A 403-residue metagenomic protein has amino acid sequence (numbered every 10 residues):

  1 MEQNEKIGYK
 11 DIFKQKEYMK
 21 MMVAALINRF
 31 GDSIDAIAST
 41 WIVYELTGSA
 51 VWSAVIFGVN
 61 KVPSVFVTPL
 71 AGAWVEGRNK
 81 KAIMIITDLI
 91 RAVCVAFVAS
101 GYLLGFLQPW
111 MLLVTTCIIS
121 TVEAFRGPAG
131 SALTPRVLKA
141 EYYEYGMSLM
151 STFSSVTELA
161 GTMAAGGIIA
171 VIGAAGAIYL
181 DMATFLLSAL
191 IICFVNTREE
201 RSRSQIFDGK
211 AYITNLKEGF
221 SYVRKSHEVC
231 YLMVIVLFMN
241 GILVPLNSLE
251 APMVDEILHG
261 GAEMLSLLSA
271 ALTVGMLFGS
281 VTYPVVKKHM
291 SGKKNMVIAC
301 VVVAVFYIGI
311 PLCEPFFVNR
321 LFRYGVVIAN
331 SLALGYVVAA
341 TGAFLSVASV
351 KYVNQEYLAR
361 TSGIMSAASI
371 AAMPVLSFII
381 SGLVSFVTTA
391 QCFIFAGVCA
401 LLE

Functional and structural regions predicted by a protein language model:
M1-E5, Y142, F194-S221: Flexible cytoplasmic inter-helical loops of multi-pass small-molecule transporters
Q3-P63, S221, K225-L272: Helix-loop boundary and gating motifs at the non-cytosolic
Y18, A50, K80, P109 (+7 more regions): Membrane-helix interface/capping residues of multi-pass secondary transporters
M19-A36, V59-C94, M111-A170, L180 (+8 more regions): Substrate-agnostic recognition of the 12-TM MFS/MFS-like secondary transporter fold
T40-T47, V98-L104, A160-L180, E256-I257 (+1 more regions): Transmembrane alpha-helix termini and helix-breaking/packing motifs in multi-pass membrane transporters
I42-L46, G77, L133-V137, M253-L258 (+2 more regions): Helix-to-coil boundary motifs at intracellular loop junctions of multi-pass secondary transporters
F66, I83, F97, K217 (+2 more regions): C-terminal transmembrane bundle of multi-pass solute transporters/carriers
G105, A132, R136, I178-K210: Helix-loop junctions on the cytosolic side of multi-pass membrane transporters, especially the intracellular loop
